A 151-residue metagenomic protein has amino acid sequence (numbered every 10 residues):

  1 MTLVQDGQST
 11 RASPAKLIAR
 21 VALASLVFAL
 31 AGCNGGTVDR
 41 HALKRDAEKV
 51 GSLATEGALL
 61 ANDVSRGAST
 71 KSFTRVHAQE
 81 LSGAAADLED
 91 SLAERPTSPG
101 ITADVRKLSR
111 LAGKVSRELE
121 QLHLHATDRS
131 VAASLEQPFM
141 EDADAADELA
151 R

Functional and structural regions predicted by a protein language model:
M1-G35: Sec-dependent bacterial lipoprotein signal peptides
G32-K44: Transmembrane signal-anchor/signal-peptide helices with a preference for the extracytoplasmic
G35-V38, G100, T127: Short amphipathic alpha-helical segments at helix-loop
A42-E120, S134-A150: Alpha-helical segments in soluble extracytoplasmic regions
Q121-R129: Membrane-helix boundary connector in multi-pass membrane proteins
